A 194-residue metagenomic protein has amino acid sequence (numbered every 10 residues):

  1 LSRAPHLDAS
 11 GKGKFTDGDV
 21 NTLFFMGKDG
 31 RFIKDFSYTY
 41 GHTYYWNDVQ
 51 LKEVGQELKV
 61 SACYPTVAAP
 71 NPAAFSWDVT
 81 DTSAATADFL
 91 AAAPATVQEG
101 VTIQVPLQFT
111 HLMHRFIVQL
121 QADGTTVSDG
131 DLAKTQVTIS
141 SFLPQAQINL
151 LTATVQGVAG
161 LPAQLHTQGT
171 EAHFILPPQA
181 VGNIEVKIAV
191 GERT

Functional and structural regions predicted by a protein language model:
L1-S140, Q164-T194: Short, low-hydrophobicity acidic/polar segments
D123, A153-V155: Generic preference for flexible, low-structure residues
S140-T152: Short aromatic-acidic-glycine turn motif
V155-Q164: Conserved small-residue
